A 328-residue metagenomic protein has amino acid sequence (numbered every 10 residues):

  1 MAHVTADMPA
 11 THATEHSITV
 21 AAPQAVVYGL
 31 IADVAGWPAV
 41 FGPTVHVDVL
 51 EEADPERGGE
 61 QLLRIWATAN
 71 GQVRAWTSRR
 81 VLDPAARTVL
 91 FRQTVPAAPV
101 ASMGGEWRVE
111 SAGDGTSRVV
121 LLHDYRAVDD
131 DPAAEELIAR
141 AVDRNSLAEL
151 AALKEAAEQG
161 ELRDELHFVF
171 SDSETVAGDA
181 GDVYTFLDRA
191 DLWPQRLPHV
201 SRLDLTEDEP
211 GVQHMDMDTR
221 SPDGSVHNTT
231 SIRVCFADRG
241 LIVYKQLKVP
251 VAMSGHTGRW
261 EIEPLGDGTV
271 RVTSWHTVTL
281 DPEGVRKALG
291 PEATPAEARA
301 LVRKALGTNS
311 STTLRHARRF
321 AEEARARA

Functional and structural regions predicted by a protein language model:
M1-G58, A139, L147-E209, A328: Hydrophobic ligand-binding cavity/cleft-lining segments
A2-D7, T11, L62-N70, A75-T77 (+3 more regions): Beta-strand/loop substructures that line and gate deep hydrophobic ligand-binding cavities in soluble
H3-D7, A35-A39, H46-P99, D191-L197 (+4 more regions): Glycine-rich portal/gate segments that line the openings of hydrophobic small-molecule binding cavities
S17-T19, D48, V81, R108 (+4 more regions): Generic structural detector for well-ordered beta-strands
V20, H123-Y125, V176, T219 (+1 more regions): Hydrophobic beta-strand positions in extracellular immunoglobulin-like domains
